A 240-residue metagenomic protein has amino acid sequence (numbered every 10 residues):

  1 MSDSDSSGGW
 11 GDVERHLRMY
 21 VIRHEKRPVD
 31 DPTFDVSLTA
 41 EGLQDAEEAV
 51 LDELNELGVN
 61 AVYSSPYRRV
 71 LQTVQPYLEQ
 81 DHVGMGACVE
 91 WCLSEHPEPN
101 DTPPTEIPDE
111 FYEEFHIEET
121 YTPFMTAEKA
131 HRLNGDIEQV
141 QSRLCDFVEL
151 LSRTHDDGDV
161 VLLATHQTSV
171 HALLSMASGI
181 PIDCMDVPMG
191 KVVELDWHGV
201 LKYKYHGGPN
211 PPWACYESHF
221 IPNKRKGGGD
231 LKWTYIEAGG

Functional and structural regions predicted by a protein language model:
S2-R18, V83, E95-E113, D157-D159 (+1 more regions): Acidic, low-complexity terminal tails and accessory targeting/binding regions of phosphate-metabolizing enzymes
W10-M85, G190: Active-site-proximal alpha-helix that buttresses catalytic centers in soluble enzyme cores
L17-I22, Y63, G158-S169: Beta-strand elements within well-structured catalytic alpha/beta cores of enzymes that handle phosphate/sulfate esters
P28, R69-L71, E95-P97, S169-H171: Short, active-site-adjacent cap segments at secondary-structure transitions
V36-S37, E79-C145, D186, K204-H206 (+1 more regions): Phosphate-handling substructures
D45-V50, V70-T73, D136, V140-L151: Alpha-helical packing segments of well-folded alpha/beta enzyme cores
N55-G58, L151-V160: Glycine-rich phosphate-binding loop signature in dinucleotide/nucleotide-binding domains
P76, Q80, L150, T154 (+1 more regions): Active-site catalytic microenvironments for nucleophilic, acid-base chemistry
